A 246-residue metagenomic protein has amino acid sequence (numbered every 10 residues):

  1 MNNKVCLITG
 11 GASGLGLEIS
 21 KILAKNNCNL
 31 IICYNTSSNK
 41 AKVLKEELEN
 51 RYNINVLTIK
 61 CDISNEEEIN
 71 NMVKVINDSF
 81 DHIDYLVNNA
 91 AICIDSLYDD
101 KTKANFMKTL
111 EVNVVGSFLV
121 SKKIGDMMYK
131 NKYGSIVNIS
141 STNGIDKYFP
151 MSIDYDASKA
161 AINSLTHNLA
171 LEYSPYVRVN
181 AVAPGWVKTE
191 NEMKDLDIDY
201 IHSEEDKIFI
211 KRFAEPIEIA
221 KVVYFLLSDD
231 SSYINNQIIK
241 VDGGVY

Functional and structural regions predicted by a protein language model:
A12-S13: Conserved glycine-rich cofactor-binding loop
L97-Y98, N105-L110, E192, I201-E204: Substrate-binding pocket helix/loop in short-chain dehydrogenase/reductase
S121, S158, T166: Active-site helix of classical SDR
S141: Residue(s) in the substrate-gating loop at a strand-loop-helix junction that position the organic substrate next
D146, Y224, N235-Y246: Short C-terminal tail/terminal secondary-structure segment of NAD(P)H-dependent dehydrogenase/reductase domains
S174-R178, I234-N236: Short, small/polar-rich loop/turn modules that mediate ligand/substrate recognition or access, typified
I208-I219: A conserved structural motif in NAD(P)-dependent oxidoreductases
